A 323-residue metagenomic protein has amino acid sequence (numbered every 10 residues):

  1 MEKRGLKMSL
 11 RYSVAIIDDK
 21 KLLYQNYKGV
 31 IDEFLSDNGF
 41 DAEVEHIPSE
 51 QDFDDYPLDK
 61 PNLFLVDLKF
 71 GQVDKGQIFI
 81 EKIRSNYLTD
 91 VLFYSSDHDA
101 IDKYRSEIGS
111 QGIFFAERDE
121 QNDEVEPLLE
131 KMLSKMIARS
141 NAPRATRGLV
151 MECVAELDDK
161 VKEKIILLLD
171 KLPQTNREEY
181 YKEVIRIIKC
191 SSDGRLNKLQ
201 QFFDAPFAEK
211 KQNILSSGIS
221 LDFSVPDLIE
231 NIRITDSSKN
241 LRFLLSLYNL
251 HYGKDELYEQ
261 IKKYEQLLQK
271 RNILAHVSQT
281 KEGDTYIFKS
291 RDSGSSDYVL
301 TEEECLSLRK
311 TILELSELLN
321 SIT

Functional and structural regions predicted by a protein language model:
M1-S13: Non-catalytic signal-transmission and effector/linker regions of two-component phosphorelay proteins
L10-I31: Conserved acidic segment of CheY-like receiver
E45-L63: Acidic, metal-coordinating helix/loop segments flanking the phosphotransfer/catalytic sites of two-component signaling
F64-S85, D102: Conserved phosphotransfer microenvironments
Y94-R147: Output/docking surface of receiver
Y180-K262: Flexible secondary-structure boundary motifs
E259-Y286: Histidine-centered, metal-coordinating catalytic motifs and their short helical/loop contexts
I287-T323: Amphipathic, Lys/Arg-enriched alpha-helical patches that create a basic surface for binding polyanionic ligands
